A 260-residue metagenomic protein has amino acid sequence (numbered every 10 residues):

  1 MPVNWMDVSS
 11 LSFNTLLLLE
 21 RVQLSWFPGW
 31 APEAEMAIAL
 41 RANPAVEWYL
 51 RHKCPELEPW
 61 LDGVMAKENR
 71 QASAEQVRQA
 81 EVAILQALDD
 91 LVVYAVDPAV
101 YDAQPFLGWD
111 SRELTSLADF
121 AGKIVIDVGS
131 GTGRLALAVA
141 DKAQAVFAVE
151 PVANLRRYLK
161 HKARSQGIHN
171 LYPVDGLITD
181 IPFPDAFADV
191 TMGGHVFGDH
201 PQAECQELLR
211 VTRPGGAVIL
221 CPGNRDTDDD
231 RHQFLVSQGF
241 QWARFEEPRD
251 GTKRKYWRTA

Functional and structural regions predicted by a protein language model:
M1-G108: N-terminal accessory regions of S-adenosyl-L-methionine
A103-G122: Conserved alpha-helix/loop element of class I SAM-dependent methyltransferases that forms part of the SAM/SAH-binding
I126, R134-D175: Class I SAM-dependent methyltransferase SAM/SAH-binding core
G131: Conserved glycine-rich SAM-binding loop
T179-T191: A short acidic, Gly/Pro-enriched loop at the edge of an enzyme's catalytic core that lines a small-molecule cofactor
D189-Q202: A short SAM/SAH-binding and catalytic strip from SAM-dependent methyltransferases
Q202-P214: A short glycine-rich, Lys/Arg-flanked "PGG" loop and its adjoining helix->strand segment in the class I
G215-G223: Conserved beta-strand signature within the Rossmann-like core of class I S-adenosyl-L-methionine
